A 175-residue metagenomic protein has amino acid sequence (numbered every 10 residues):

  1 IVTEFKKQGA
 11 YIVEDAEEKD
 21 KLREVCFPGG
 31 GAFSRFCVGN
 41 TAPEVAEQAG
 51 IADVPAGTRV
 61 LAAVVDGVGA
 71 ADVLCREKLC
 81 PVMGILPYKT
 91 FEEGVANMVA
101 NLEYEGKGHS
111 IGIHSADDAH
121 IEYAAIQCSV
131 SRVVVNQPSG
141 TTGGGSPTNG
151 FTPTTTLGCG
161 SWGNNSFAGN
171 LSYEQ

Functional and structural regions predicted by a protein language model:
I1, A52-Q175: Conserved C-terminal structural/oligomerization subdomain of aldehyde/semialdehyde dehydrogenase
I1-G69, G94: ALDH superfamily catalytic-core signature
